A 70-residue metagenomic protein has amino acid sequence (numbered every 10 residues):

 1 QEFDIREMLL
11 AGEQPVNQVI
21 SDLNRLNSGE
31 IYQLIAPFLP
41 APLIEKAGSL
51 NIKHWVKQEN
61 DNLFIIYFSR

Functional and structural regions predicted by a protein language model:
Q1-L26: An N-terminal amphipathic alpha-helical segment
R25-G29, L50: Alpha-helix C-cap/termination motif
I31-L34: Short catalytic-loop micro-motif centered on adjacent basic/acidic residues
F38-P40: Short, polar loop motifs at secondary-structure junctions
K46: Long, contiguous binding/interaction regions
N51-R70: C-terminal edge-of-domain segments
